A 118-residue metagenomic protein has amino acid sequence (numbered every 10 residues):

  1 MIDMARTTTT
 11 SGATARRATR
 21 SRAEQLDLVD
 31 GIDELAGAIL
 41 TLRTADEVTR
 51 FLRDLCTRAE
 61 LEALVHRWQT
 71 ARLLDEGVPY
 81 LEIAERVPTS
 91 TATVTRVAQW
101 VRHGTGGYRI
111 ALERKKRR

Functional and structural regions predicted by a protein language model:
M1, A111-R118: Intrinsically disordered, low-complexity basic tails/linkers immediately adjacent to helix-turn-helix/homeobox/MYB/SANT
M1-L42: General nucleic-acid-binding
R6, A45-R67: Short, Lys/Arg-enriched anionic-surface-contact patches
G31-L35, F51, Q69, T93: A general alpha-helix detector
L64-V78: Short, amphipathic alpha-helical "recognition" segments used to contact nucleic acids or chromatin
G77-I83, G106: Short helix-capping/linker segments at secondary-structure and domain boundaries
E82-V87, V94: Short alpha-helical "recognition helix" segments of helix-turn-helix
V97-L112: Short, solvent-exposed alpha-helical "recognition" segments
